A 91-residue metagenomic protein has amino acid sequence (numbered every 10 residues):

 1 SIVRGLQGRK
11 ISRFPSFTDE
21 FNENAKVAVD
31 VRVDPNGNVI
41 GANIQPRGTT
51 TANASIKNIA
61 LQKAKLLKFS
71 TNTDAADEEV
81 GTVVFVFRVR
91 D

Functional and structural regions predicted by a protein language model:
S1-G8, S12: Anionic, low-complexity intrinsically disordered segments
S1-V3, N53, F85: Short intrinsically disordered, low-complexity coil segments enriched in acidic
G5-Q7, F21-A28, D34-E78: A short, well-structured alpha-helical segment
S12-E20: Short, basic/aromatic recognition patches
V84-R90: Short, low-complexity, Pro/Ser/Thr/Gly-rich segments in the mature regions of secreted, periplasmic
